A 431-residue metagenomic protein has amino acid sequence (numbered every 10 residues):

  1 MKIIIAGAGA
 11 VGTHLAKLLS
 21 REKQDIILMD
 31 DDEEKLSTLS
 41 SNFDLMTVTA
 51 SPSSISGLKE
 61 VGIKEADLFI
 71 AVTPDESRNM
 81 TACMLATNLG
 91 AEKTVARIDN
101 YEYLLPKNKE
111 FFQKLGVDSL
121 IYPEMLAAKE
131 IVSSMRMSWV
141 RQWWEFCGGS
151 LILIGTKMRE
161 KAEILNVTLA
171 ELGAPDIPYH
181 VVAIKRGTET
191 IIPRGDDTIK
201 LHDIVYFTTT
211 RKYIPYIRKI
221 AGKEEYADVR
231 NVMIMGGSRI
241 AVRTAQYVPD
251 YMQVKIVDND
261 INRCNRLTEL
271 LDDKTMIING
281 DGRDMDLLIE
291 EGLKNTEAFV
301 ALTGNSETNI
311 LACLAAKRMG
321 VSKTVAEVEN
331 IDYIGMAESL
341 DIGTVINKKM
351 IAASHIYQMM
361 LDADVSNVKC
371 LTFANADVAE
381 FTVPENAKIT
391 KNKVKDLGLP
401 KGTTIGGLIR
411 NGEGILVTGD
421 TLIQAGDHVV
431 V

Functional and structural regions predicted by a protein language model:
M1-V431: Cytosolic regulatory regions of ion transport systems
